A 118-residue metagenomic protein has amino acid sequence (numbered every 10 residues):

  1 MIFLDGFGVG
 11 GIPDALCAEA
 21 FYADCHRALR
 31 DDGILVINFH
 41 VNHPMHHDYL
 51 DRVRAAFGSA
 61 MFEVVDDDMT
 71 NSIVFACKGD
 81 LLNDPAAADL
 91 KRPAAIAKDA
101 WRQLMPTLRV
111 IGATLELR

Functional and structural regions predicted by a protein language model:
M1-D5: Short SAM/SAH-binding signature in class I
G8-G10, H40-M45: Short "lid" loop at the C-terminus of a central beta-strand within the Rossmann-like core of SAM-dependent
G10-C17: Glycine/threonine-rich flexible loop motifs
C17-D31: A short glycine-rich, Lys/Arg-flanked "PGG" loop and its adjoining helix->strand segment in the class I
Y22-H26, H47-D68: Conserved Class I S-adenosyl-L-methionine
D32-F39: Conserved beta-strand signature within the Rossmann-like core of class I S-adenosyl-L-methionine
F39-V41, V65, K78: Active-site proximal loops enriched in glycine and acidic residues that flank catalytic Cys/His/Asp and coordinate
S72-R118: SAM/dcSAM-binding transferase cores
